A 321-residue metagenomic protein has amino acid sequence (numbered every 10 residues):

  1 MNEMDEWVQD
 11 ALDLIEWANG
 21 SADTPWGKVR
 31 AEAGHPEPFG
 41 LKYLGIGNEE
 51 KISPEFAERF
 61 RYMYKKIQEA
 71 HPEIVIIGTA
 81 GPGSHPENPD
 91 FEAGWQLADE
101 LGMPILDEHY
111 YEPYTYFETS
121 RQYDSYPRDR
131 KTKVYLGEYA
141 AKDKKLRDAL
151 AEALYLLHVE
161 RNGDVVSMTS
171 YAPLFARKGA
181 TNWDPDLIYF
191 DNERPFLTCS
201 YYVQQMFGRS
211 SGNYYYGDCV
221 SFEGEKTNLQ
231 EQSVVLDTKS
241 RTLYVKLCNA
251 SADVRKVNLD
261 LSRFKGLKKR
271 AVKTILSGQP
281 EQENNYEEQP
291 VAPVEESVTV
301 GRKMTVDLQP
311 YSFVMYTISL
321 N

Functional and structural regions predicted by a protein language model:
M1, E6-W7, G47, K51-E55 (+6 more regions): Flexible loop/turn segments at secondary-structure boundaries
M1, G45-G47, I77-A80, D107-H109 (+3 more regions): A cross-family glycoside hydrolase active-site/sugar-binding cleft signature
M1-A70, I74, G78-G94, E100: N-terminal catalytic cores of secreted or lumenal carbohydrate-active enzymes
L14, L44, L106, T169 (+3 more regions): Conserved, mostly hydrophobic/aromatic
Q68, P72, W95-A98, I105-S210 (+2 more regions): Catalytic-core region of carbohydrate-active enzymes that cleave or remodel glycosidic bonds
N228-L267, K273, V314: Carbohydrate-binding surface patches
G266-L308: Acidic, Ser/Thr/Pro-rich beta/coil linker or hinge segments at domain junctions
D307-I318: Short Pro-Gly-centered flexible turn/kink motifs
